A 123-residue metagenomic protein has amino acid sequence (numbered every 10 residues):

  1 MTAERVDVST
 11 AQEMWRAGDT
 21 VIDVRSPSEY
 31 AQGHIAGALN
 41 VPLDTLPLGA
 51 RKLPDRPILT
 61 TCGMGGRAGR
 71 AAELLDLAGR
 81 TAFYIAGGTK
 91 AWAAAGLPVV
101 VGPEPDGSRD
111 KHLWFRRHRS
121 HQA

Functional and structural regions predicted by a protein language model:
M1-T20, P27-P57, M64-A123: Rhodanese-like catalytic fold shared by cysteine-dependent sulfurtransferases and DSP/PTP-type phosphatases
